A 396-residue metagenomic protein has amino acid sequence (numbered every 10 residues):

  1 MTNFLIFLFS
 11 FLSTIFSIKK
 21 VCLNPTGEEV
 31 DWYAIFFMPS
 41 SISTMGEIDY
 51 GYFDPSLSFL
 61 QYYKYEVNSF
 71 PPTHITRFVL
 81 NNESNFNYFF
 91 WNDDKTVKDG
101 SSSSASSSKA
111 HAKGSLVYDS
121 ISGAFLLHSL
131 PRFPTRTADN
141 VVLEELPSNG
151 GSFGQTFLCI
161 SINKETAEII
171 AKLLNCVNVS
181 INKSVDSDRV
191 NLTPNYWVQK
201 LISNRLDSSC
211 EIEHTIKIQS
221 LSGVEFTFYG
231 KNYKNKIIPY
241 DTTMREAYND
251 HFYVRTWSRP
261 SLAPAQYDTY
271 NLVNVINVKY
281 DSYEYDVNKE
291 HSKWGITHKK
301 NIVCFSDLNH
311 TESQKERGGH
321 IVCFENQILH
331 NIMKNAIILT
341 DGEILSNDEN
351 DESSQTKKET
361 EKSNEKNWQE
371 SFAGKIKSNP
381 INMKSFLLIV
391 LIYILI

Functional and structural regions predicted by a protein language model:
T2-P380, V390-I396: PLD/PLD-like phosphodiesterase catalytic module centered on the HKD motif
